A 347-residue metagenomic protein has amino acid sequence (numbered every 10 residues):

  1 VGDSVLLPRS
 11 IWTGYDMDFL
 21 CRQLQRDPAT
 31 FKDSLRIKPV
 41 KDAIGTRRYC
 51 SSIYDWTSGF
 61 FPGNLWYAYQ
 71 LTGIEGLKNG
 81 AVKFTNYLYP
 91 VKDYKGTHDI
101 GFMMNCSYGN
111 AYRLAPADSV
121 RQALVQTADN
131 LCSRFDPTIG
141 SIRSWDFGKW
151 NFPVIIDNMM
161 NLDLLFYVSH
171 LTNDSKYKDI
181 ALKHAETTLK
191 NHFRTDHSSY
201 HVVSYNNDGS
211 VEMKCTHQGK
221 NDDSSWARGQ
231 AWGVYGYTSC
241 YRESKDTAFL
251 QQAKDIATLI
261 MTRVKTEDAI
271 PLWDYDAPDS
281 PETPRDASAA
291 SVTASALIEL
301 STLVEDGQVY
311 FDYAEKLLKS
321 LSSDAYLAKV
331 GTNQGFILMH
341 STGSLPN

Functional and structural regions predicted by a protein language model:
V1-N347: Glycan-recognition and catalytic cores of secretory/periplasmic carbohydrate-active enzymes
